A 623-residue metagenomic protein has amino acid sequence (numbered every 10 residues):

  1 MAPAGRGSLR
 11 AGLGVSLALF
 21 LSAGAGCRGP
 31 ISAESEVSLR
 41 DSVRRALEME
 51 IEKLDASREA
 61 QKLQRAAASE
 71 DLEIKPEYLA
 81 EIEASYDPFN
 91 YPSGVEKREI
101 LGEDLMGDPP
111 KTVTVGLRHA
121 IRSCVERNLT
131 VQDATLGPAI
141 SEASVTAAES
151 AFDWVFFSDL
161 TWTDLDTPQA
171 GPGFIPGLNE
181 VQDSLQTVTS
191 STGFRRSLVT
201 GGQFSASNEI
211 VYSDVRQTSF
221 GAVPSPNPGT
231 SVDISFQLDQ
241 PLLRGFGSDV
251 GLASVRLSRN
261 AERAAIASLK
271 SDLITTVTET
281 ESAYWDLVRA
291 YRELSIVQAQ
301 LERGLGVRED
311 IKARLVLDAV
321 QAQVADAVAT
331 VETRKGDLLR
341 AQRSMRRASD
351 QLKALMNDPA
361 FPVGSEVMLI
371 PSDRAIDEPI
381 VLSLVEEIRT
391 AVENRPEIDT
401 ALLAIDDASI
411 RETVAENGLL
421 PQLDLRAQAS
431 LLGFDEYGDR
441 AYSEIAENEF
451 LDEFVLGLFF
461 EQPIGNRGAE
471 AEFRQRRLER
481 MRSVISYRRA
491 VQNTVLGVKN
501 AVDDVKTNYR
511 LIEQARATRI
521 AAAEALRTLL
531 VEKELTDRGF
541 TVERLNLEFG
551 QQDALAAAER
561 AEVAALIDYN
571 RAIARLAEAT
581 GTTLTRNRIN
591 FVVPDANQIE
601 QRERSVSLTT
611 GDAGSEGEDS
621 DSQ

Functional and structural regions predicted by a protein language model:
A2-L13: Bacterial N-terminal signal peptides that target proteins for export
G12-A23: Bacterial N-terminal signal peptides
G26-Y78, D166, D337-R340, D350-I380 (+5 more regions): Acidic, low-complexity, intrinsically disordered peripheral segments
N90-S123: Regulatory alphaC helix of protein kinase catalytic domains
D108-T112, L160-F236, I370-V381, E412-N417 (+3 more regions): Small/polar, glycine/serine/threonine/aspartate-rich low-complexity segments that form flexible
E126-Q132, A139-W154, S191-T218, P224 (+9 more regions): A glycine-/polar-enriched beta->alpha junction
A134, P138-A148, D272-A299, G306 (+5 more regions): Amphipathic alpha-helical coiled-coil segments
T230-L243, G247-D337, D350, L355: Hydrophobic, small-residue-rich alpha-helical packing segments that form membrane-like cores
